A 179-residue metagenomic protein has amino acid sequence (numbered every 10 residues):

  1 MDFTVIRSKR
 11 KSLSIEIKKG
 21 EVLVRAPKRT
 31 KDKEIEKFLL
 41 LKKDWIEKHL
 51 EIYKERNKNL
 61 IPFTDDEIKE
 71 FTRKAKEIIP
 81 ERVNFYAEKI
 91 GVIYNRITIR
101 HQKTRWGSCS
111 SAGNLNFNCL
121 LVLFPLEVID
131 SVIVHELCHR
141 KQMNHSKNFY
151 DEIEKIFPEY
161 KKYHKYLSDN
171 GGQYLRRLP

Functional and structural regions predicted by a protein language model:
M1-S131, R140-P179: Active-site-proximal or metal-binding-adjacent scaffold patches in catalytic folds
E136: Walker B catalytic acidic pair
